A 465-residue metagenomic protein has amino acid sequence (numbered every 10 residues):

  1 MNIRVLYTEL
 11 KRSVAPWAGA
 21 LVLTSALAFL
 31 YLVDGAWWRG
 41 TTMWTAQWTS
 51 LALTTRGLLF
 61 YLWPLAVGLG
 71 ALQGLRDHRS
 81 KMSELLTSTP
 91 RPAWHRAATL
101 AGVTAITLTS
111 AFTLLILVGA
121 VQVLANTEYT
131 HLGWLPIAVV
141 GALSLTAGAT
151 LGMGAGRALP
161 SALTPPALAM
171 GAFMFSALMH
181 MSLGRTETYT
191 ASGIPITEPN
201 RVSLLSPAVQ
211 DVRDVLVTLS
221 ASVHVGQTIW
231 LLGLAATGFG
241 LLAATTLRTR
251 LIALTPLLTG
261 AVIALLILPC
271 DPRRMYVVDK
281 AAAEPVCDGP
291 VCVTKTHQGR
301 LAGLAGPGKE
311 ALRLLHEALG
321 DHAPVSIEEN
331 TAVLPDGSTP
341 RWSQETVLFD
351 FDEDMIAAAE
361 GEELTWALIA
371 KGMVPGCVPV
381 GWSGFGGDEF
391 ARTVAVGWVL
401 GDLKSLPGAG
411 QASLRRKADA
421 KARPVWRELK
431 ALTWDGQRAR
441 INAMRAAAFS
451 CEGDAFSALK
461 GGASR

Functional and structural regions predicted by a protein language model:
M1-A71, L75-D77, T237-M275, C287-T294 (+5 more regions): Hydrophobic alpha-helical transmembrane segments
W17-A18, T104-L108, G226-L231: Select subsegments of transmembrane alpha-helices in polytopic membrane proteins, especially boundary-proximal
A20, A162-A177: Pore- or pathway-lining transmembrane helices of multi-pass membrane proteins that form conduits for solutes/ions
A28-W63, L72, A101-L163: Secretory targeting signals
L69-I106: Helix-loop-helix units of permease transmembrane domains in multi-pass membrane transporters, especially ABC
L86, R91, G156-A162, A243-A253: Membrane-interface helix-boundary motifs at transmembrane edges
R96-F112, M181-I194: C-terminal halves and exits of single transmembrane alpha-helices
F175-T245: Membrane-embedded alpha-helical segments of integral membrane proteins
